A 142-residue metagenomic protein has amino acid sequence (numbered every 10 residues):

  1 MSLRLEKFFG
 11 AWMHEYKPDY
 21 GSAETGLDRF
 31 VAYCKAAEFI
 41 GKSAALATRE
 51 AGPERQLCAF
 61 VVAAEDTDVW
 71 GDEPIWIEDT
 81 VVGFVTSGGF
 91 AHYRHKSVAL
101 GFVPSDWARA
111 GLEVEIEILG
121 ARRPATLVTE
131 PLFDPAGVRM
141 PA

Functional and structural regions predicted by a protein language model:
M1-A142: Conserved, structured C-terminal
